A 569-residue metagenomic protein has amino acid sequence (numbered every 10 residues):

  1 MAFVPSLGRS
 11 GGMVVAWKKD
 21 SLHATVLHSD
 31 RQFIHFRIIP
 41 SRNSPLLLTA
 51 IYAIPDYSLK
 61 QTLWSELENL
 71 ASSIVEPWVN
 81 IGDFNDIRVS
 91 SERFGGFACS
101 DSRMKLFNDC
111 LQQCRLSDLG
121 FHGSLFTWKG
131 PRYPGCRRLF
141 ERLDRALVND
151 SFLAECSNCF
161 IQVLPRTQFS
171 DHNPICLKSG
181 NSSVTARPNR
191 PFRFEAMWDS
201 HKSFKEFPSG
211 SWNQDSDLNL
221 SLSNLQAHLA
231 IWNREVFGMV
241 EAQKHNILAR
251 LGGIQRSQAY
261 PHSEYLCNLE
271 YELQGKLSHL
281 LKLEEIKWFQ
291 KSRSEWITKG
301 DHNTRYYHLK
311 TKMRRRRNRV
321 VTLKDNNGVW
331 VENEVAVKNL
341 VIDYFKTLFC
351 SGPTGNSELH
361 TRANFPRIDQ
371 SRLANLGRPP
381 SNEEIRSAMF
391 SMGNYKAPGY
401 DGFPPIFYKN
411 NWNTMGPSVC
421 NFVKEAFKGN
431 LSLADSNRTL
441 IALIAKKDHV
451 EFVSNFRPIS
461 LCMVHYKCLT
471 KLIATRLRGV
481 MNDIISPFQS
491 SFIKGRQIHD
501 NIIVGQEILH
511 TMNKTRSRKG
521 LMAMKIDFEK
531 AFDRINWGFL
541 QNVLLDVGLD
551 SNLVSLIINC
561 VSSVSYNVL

Functional and structural regions predicted by a protein language model:
M1-E270, G300, N318, V329 (+1 more regions): A shared catalytic/ligand-binding motif for oxyanion handling
S10, R31, P45, K60 (+32 more regions): Generic preference for well-ordered alpha-helical elements
K19, S294, T311, K338 (+2 more regions): Conserved pre-catalytic core of RNA-dependent polymerases
L22-V26, N43-S44, P77-G82, Q113-H122 (+16 more regions): Short helix-interrupting loop/turn segments at helix-coil junctions
D109, F121, T127, F140 (+5 more regions): Short, charged alpha-helical motifs in flexible N/C-terminal segments and linkers
S124-T127, N326, P366, S486-I493: Short linear capping/connector segments at secondary-structure termini
G210, N326, F365-L373: Short, contiguous pre-domain boundary segments
C267, V337, L348-R367, V543: Cytochrome P450 catalytic core segment centered on helix I
